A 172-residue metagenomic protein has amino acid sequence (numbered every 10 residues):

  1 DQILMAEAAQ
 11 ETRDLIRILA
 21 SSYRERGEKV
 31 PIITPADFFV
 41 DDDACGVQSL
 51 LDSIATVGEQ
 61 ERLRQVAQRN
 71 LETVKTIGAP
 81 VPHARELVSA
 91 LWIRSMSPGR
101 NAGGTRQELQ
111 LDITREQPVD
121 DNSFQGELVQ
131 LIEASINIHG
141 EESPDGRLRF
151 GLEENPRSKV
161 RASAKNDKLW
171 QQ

Functional and structural regions predicted by a protein language model:
Q2-Q172: Extended alpha-helical interface modules used as scaffolds for assembling large macromolecular complexes
